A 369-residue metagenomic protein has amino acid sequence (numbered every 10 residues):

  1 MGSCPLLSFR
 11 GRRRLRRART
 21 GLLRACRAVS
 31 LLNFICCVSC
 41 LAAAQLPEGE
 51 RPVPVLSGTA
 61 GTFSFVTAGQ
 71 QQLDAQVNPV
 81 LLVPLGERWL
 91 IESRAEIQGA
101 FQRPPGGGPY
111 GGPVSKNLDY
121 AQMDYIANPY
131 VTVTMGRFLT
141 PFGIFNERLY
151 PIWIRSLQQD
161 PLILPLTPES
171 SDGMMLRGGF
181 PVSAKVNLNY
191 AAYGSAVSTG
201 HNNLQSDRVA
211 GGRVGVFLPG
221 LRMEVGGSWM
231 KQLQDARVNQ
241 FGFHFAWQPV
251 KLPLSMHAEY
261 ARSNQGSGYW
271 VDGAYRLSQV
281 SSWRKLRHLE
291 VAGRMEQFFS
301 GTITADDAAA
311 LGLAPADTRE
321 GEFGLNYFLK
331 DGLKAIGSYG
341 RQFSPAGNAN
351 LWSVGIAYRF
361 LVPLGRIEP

Functional and structural regions predicted by a protein language model:
M1-R24: N-terminal secretory signal peptides that target proteins for export/translocation
C26-C40: Bacterial N-terminal signal peptides
C40-Q71, S281-L289, L361-P369: Outer-membrane beta-barrel biogenesis signature
L46-L56, G69-V197, R208, G215-R222 (+2 more regions): Outer membrane beta-barrel
E50-R51, S57, R88, G215-L313 (+1 more regions): Detector for outer-membrane/organellar transmembrane beta-barrel domains, recognizing the amphipathic beta-strand
F65-L73, Q98-F101, P105, P113 (+6 more regions): Solvent-exposed loop/turn segments connecting transmembrane beta-strands in outer-membrane beta-barrel proteins
E87-I91, Y130-V133, S183-L188, G220-V225 (+5 more regions): Repeated loop/turn-to-beta-strand initiation elements of outer-membrane beta-barrel proteins
L176, N348-P369: Outer-membrane beta-barrel "beta-signal"
